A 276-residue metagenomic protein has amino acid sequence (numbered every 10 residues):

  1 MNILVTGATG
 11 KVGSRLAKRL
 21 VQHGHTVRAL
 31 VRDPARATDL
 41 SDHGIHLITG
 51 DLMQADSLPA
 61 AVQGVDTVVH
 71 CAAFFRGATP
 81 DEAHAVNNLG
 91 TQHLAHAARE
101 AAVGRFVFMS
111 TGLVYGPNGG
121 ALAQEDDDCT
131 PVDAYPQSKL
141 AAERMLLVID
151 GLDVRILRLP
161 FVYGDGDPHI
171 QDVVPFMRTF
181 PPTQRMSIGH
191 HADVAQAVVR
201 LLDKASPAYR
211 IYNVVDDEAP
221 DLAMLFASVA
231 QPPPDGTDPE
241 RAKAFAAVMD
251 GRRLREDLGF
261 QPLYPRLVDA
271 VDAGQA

Functional and structural regions predicted by a protein language model:
I3-H23: N-terminal Rossmann NAD(P)H-binding glycine-rich loop of SDR-like oxidoreductase domains
R36-D39, I45-N88, A97, V114: NAD(P)H-binding glycine-rich loop region in Rossmannoid oxidoreductase-like domains and their noncatalytic homologs
M53, E82-H93, C129, D133 (+2 more regions): Glycine-rich NAD(P)-binding loop of the Rossmann-fold in SDR/ketoreductase-type enzymes
L89-A134: Conserved Rossmann-fold NAD(P)-dependent oxidoreductase catalytic core, especially the SDR/UDP-sugar
T111, E143-D165: Conserved beta-loop-beta element that borders a ligand/cofactor-binding pocket
P168-Q171, T179-L202, R210: Substrate-positioning beta->alpha
A195-G251: Mid/C-terminal beta-alpha module of Rossmann-like enzyme folds, strongest in SDR-family dehydrogenases/epimerases
P234-A276: C-terminal amphipathic/interface module of NAD(P)-dependent oxidoreductases and related NAD-binding regulators
